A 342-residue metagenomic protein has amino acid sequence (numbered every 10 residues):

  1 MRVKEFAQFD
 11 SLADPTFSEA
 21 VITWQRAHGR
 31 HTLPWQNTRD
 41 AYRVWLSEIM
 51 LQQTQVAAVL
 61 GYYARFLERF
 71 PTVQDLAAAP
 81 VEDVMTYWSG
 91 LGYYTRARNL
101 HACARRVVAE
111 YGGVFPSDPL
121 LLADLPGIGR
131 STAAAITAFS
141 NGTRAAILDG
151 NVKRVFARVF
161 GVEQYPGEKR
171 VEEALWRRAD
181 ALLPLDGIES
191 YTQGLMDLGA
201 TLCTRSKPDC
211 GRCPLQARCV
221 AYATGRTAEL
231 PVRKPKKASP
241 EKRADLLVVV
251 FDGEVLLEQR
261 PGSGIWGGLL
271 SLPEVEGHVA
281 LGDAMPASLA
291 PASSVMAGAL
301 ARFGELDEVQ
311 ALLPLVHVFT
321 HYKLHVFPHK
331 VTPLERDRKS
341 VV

Functional and structural regions predicted by a protein language model:
M1-H31, Q36-N37, A200-V342: Intrinsically disordered, low-complexity, charged terminal extensions of DNA damage-control enzymes
R2-L12, A20-E229, S239-E241, F303: Catalytic cores of DNA base-excision repair glycosylases
